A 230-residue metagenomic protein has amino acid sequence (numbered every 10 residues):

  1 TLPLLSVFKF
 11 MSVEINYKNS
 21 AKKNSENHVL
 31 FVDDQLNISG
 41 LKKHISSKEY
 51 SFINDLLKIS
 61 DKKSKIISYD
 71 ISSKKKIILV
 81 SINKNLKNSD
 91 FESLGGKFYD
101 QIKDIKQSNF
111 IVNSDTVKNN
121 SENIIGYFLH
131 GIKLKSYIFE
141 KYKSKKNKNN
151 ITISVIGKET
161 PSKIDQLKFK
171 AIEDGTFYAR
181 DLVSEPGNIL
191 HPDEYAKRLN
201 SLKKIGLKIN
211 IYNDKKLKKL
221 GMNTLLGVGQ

Functional and structural regions predicted by a protein language model:
T1-F10: Short, Lys/Arg-enriched N-terminal segments with co-localized hydrophobic residues within the first ~10-30 amino acids
M11-Q230: Short amphipathic alpha-helical segment within the helicase RecA-like ATPase core that mediates nucleic-acid
